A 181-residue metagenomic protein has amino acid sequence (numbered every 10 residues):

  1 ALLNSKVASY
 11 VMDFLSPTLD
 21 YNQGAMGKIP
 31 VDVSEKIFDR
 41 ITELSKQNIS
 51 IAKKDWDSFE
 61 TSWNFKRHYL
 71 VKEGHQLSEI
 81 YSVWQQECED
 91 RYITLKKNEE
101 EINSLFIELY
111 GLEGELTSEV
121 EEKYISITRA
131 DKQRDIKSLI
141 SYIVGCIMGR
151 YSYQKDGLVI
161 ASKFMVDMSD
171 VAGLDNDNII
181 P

Functional and structural regions predicted by a protein language model:
A1-K28, K36-I51: Basic, amphipathic alpha-helical recognition segments used for DNA target recognition
V31-P181: Non-catalytic DNA-recognition/assembly elements of restriction-modification systems
